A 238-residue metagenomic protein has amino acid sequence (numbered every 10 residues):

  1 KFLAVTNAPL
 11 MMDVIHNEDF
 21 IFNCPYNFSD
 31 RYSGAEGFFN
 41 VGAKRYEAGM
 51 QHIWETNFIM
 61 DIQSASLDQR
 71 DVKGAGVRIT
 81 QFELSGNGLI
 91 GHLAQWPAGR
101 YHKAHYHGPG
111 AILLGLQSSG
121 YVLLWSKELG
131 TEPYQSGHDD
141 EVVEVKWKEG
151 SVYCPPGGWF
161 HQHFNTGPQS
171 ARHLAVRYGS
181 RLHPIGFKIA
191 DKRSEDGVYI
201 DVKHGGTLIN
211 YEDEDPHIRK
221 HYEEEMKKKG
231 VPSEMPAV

Functional and structural regions predicted by a protein language model:
K1-I21, P25: Contiguous mid-protein beta-loop-alpha structural module that forms a pocket-lining wall or clamp of enzyme active
K1-P9, E144-G167, V176-G179: Conserved metal-binding segment of the jelly-roll/cupin
N17-H92, D213, H217-V238: A short, N-terminal "cap"/entry segment at the start of jelly-roll beta-barrel domains of the cupin/DSBH fold
A94, S170-R172, G179-L208: Non-heme Fe(II)/2-oxoglutarate
A98, H107-S136: Glycine- and acidic-residue-biased ligand/ion/polar-headgroup-sensing regions
K103-H105, G110-G115, E144-V145, V152-Y153: His/acidic/aromatic-lined binding-pocket segments of jelly-roll/cupin-type domains and related regulatory beta-sandwich
S119-Y121, F160, S170: Structural motif
